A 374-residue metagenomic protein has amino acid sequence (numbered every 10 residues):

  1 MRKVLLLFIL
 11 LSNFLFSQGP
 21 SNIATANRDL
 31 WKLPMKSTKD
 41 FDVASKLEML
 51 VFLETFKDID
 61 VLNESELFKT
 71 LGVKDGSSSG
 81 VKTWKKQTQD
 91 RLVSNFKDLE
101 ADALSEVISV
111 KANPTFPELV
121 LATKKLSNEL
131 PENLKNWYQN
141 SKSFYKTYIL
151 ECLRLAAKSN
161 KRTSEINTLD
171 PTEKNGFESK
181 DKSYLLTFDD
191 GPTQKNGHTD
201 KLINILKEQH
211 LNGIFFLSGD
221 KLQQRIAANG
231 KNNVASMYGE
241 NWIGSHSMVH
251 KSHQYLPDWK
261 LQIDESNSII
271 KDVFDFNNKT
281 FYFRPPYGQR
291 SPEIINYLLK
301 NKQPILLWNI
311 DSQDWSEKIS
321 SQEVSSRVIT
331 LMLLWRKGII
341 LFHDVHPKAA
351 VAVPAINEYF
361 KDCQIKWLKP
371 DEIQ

Functional and structural regions predicted by a protein language model:
R2-L185, G197, N204-G213, R336-Q374: Terminal accessory/targeting
G19-S45, Y297-K318, Q322-W335: Active-site-adjacent pocket scaffolds in enzyme catalytic domains
E48, F144, N232-N233, E323 (+1 more regions): Exposed alpha-helical structural elements
V51, T83, D90, S94 (+7 more regions): Charged/polar, solvent-exposed surface patches and flexible loops
P114-K125, E132-N136, K182-Y184, Q194-N196 (+3 more regions): Metal-dependent polysaccharide deacetylase catalytic core of the NodB/CE4 family, i.e., the active-site-bearing domain
N160-F177, Y255-K271, S325-R327: Short, composition-biased local secondary-structure segments
T199, W259, I263, V324 (+2 more regions): Aromatic/hydrophobic pocket-lining residues that form the small-molecule binding cavity in soluble enzyme cores
